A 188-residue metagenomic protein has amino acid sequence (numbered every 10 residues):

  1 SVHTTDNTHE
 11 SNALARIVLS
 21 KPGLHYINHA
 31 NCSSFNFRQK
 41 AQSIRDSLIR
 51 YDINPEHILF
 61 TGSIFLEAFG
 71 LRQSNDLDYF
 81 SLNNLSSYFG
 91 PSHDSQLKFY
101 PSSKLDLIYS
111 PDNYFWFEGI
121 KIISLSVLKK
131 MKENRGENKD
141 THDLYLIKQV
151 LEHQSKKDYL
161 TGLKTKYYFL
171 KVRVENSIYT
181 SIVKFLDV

Functional and structural regions predicted by a protein language model:
S1-N36: Non-catalytic terminal and connector segments of soluble metabolic enzymes
H3-T4, L59-T61, I122: A structural signal for short, well-ordered beta-strand segments and their strand-loop junctions that often border
H9, F65-E67, V127-K130: Short, solvent-exposed loop/turn segments at secondary-structure junctions
P22-L59, L151-K157: Helical scaffold of the NTase/Pol beta-like nucleotidyltransferase catalytic core
Q42, D46, Y88-N176, T180: Catalytic core of pol beta-like nucleotidyltransferases
R45-N84: Active-site nucleotide-donor binding segment shared across nucleotidyl transfer reactions
